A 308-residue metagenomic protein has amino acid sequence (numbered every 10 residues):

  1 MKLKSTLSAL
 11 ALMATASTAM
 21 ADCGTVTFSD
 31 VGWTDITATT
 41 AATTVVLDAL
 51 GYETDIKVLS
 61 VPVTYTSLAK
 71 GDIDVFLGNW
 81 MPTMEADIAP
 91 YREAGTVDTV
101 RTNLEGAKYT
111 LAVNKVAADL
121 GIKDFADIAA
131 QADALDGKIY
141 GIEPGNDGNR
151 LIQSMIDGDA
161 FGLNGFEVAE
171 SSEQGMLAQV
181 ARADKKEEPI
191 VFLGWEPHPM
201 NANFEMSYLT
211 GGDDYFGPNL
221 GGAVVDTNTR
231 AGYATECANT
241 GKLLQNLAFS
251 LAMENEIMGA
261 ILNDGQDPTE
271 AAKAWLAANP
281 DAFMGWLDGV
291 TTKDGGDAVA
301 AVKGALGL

Functional and structural regions predicted by a protein language model:
M1-A21: Gram-negative bacterial Sec-dependent N-terminal signal peptides
D22-D35, Y52-K57, D136-Y140, L244: Short, well-ordered beta-strand elements
T34-D35, M155-K185, V191, G222 (+1 more regions): An extracytoplasmic/periplasmic, membrane-proximal ligand-sensing/linker region
T40, L59-G95, G175-Q179, A183 (+1 more regions): Pocket-flanking alpha-helical
T43-L50, A132-F166, A277: Ligand-binding cleft/hinge of the Venus flytrap
I73-L77, D147-D214: Ligand-binding pocket segment of bilobal, Venus flytrap-like solute-binding proteins
T96-G145: A conserved helix-loop-strand patch within extracytoplasmic ligand-binding domains of the periplasmic binding
K108-A118, G222-E236, G259-A260: A bilobed periplasmic-binding-protein/Venus flytrap-type ligand-binding module shared by bacterial periplasmic
